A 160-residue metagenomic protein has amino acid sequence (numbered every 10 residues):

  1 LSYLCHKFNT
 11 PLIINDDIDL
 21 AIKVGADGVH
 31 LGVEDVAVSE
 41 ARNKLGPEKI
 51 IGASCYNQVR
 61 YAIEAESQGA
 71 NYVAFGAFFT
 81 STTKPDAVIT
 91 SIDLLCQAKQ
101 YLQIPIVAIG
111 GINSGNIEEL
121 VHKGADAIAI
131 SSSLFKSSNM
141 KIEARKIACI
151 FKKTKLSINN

Functional and structural regions predicted by a protein language model:
L1-I14, V33-Q58, V88-S114, I147-I158: Alpha-helix-loop-beta-strand connector modules within alpha/beta enzyme cores
L12-D27, A41, N57-G69, Y101-A108 (+2 more regions): Catalytic cores of alpha/beta
D19, A77-F78, S91, G111 (+1 more regions): Residue-level preference for alpha-helix termini and adjacent loops
K23-L31, A53-Q100, N139: Glycine/Thr-rich beta-alpha phosphate-binding loop at enzyme active sites
L31-A41, A74-D86, I117, V121-I147: Glycine-rich phosphate-binding active-site loops on the catalytic face of alpha/beta enzymes
